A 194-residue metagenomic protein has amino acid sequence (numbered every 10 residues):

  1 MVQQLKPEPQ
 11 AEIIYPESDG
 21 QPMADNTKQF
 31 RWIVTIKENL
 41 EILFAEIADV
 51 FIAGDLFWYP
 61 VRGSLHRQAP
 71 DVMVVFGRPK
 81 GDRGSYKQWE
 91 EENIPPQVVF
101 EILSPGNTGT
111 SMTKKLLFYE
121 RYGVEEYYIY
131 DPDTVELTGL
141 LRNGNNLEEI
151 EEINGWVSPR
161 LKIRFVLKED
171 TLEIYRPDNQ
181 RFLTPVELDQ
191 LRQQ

Functional and structural regions predicted by a protein language model:
M1-D25, F30, E38-I42, W58-P70 (+3 more regions): C-terminal interaction segment
W32-V34, A48: Hydrophobic alpha-helical membrane-insertion signals
E46-W58: A short acidic/basic microdomain associated with nuclease active sites
